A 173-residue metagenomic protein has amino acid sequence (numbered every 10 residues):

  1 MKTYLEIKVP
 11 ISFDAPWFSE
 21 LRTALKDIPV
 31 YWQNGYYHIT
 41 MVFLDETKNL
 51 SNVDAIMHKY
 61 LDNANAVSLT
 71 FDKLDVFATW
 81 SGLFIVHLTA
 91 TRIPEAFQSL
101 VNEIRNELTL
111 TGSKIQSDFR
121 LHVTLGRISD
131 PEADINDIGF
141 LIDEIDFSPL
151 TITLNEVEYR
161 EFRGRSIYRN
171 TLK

Functional and structural regions predicted by a protein language model:
M1-K173: Histidine-dependent nucleotide/RNA phosphoesterase domain, centered on the 2H-phosphoesterase fold with its duplicated
